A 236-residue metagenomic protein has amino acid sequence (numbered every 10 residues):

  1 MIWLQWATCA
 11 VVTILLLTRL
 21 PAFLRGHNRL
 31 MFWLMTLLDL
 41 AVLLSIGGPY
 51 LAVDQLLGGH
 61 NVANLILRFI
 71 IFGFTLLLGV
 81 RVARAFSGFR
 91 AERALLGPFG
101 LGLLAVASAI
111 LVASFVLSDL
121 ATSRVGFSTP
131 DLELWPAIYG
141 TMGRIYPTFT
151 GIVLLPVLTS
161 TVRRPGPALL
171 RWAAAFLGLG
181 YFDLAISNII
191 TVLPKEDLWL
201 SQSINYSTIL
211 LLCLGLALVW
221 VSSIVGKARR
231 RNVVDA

Functional and structural regions predicted by a protein language model:
M1-A10, N61-G73, W135-T150, S201-C213: Alpha-helical transmembrane segments of polytopic membrane proteins
M1-G26, F32, P147-T161, L214-S222: First transmembrane helix
L17, L67-L101: Internal transmembrane alpha-helix with an interfacial aromatic "cap," most often the third helix
L24-L37, L95-F99, A168-L177, S201-T208: Membrane-interfacial loop-to-transmembrane alpha-helix junctions, especially the N-terminal start
L30-A52, A175-V192: Hydrophobic alpha-helical transmembrane segments of multi-pass membrane proteins
L40-N64, D119-R124, I190-L198: Helix-loop junctions on the outward
F86-V153: Membrane-proximal helix-loop-helix units in multi-pass membrane proteins
F149-A236: C-terminal transmembrane-bundle signature of multipass membrane proteins, characterized by strong activation on
